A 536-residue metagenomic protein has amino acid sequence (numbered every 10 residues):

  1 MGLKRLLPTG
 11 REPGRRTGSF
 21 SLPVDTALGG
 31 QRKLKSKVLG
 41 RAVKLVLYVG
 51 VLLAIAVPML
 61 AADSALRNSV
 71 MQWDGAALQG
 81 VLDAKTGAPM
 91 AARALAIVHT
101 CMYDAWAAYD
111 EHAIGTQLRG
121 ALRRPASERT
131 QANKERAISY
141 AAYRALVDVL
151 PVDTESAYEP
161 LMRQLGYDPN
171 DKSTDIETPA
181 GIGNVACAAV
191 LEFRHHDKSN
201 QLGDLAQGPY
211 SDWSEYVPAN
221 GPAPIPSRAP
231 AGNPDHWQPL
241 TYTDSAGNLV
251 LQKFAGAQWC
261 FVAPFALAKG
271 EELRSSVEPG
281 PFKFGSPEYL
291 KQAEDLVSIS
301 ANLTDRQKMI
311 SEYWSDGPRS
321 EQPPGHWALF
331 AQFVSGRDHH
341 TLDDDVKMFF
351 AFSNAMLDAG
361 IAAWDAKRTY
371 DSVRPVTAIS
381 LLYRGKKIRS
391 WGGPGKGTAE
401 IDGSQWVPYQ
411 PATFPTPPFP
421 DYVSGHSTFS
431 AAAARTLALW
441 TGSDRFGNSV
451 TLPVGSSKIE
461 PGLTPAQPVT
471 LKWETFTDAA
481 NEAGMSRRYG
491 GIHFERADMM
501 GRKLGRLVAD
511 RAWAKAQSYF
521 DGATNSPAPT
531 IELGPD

Functional and structural regions predicted by a protein language model:
M1-R41: N-terminal secretory signal peptides that target proteins for export/translocation
G10, F20, K35, L39 (+5 more regions): Generic alpha-helix initiation/capping and coil-helix boundary signal
G18-L22, V46, P527-L533: Hydrophobic transmembrane signal anchors and adjacent membrane-proximal interface regions, especially in viral
A42-V57: Bacterial N-terminal signal peptides
A62-D536: Acidic/polar surface patches and capping/hinge elements
